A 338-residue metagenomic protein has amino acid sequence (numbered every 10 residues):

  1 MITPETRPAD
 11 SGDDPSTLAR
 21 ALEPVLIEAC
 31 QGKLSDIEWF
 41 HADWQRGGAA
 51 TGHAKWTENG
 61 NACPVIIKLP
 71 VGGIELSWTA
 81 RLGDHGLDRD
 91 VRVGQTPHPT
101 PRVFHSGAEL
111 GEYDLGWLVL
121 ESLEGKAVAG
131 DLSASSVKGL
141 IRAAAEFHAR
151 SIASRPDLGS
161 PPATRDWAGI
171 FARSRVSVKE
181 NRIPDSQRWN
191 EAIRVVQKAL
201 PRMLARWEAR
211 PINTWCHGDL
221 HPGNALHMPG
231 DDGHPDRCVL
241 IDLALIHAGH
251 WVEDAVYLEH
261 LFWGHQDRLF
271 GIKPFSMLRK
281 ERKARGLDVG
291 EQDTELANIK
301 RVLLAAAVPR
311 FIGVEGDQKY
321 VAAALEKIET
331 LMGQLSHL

Functional and structural regions predicted by a protein language model:
M1-H41: Juxta-kinase regulatory segment immediately upstream of eukaryotic protein kinase catalytic domains
Q45-W56, N61, P201-E253: Active-site acidic catalytic loop and adjacent metal/ATP-binding pocket of ATP-dependent phosphoryl transfer enzymes
H53-W56, L69, H105, S122 (+1 more regions): Conserved hydrophobic "DFG−1" position in protein kinase catalytic cores
P64-G73, E121, D242-A244: Active-site ExK catalytic segment of metal-dependent nucleases
I66-L115, G130-A143: A conserved alpha-helical element in kinase catalytic cores
P101, H105-G107, G130-E191, P211-N213 (+1 more regions): A cross-family kinase active-site recognition segment
Y113-K126: Conserved short submotifs of the Hanks-type protein kinase catalytic core that shape the nucleotide-binding pocket
V252-L287, R301-T330: Active-site activation/catalytic loop segments of kinase-like enzymes and analogous catalytic loops in related
